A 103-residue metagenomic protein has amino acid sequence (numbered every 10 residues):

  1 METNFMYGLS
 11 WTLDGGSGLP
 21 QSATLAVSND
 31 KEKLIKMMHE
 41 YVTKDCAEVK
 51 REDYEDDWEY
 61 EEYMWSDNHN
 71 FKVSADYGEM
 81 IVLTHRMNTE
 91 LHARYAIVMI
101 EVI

Functional and structural regions predicted by a protein language model:
E2-S22: Short aromatic-glycine-(Arg/Gly/Cys) micro-motifs in beta-strand/loop hairpins
G8, A26-S28, A96: Small side chains
D14, D30-K31, V102: Generic structural motif
G18-E32: A short, exposed loop/beta-hairpin motif centered on an aromatic-Gly-Thr core
Y41-I103: Short, mixed-charge low-complexity intrinsically disordered segments
